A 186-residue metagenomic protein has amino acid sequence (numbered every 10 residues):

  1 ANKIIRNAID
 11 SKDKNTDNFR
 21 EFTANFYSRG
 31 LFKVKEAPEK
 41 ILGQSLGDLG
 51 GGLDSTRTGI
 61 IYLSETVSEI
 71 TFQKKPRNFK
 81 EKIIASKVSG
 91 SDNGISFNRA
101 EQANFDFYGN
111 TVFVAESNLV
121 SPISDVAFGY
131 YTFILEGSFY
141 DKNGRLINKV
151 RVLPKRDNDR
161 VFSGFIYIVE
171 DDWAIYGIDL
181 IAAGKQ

Functional and structural regions predicted by a protein language model:
N2-I147, V152-V161: Structured extracytoplasmic
K142, E170-D171: Short, ordered coil/turn segments that flank beta-strands lining enzyme active or ligand-binding pockets
G164-I168: Hydrophobic/aromatic beta-strand elements that line small-molecule binding cavities or substrate pockets in beta-rich
A174-I175: Hydrophobic "anchor" residues
A183-Q186: Short aromatic loop motif centered on NTY/YTY
